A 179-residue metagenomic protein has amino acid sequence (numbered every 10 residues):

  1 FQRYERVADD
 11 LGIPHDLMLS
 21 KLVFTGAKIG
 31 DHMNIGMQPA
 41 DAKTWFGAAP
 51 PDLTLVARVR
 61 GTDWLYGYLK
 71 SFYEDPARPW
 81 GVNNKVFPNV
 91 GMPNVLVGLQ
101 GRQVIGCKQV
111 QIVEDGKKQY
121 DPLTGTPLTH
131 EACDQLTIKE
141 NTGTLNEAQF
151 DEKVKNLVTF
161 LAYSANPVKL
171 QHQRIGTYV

Functional and structural regions predicted by a protein language model:
F1-Q2, L157: The canonical Cys-X-X-Cys-His
Y4, Y68, F160-Y163: Aromatic side chains
R6-K85, V90-D115, Y120, Q135-F150: Electron-transfer interface patches adjacent to heme c in soluble/periplasmic c-type cytochromes and di-/multiheme
G125, H130-L136: Domain-level detector of nuclease and nuclease-like folds in predominantly extracellular/periplasmic contexts
E147-Q171: Juxtamembrane amphipathic/hinge helix adjacent to a transmembrane helix
Q173-V179: Selective detector of the "anchor" transmembrane alpha-helix that sits immediately C-terminal
